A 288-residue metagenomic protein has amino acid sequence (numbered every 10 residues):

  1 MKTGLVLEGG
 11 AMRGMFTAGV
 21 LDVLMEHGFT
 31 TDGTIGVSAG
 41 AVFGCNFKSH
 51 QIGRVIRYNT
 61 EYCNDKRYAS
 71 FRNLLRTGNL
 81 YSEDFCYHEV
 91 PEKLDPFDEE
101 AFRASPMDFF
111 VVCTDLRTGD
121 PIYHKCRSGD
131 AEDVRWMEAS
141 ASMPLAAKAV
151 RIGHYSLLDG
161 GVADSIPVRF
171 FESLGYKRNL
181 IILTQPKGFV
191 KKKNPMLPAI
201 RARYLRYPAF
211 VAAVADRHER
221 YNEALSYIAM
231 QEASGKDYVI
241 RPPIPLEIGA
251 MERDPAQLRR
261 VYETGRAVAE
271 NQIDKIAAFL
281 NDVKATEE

Functional and structural regions predicted by a protein language model:
M1-V37, C45-E288: Patatin-like phospholipase
